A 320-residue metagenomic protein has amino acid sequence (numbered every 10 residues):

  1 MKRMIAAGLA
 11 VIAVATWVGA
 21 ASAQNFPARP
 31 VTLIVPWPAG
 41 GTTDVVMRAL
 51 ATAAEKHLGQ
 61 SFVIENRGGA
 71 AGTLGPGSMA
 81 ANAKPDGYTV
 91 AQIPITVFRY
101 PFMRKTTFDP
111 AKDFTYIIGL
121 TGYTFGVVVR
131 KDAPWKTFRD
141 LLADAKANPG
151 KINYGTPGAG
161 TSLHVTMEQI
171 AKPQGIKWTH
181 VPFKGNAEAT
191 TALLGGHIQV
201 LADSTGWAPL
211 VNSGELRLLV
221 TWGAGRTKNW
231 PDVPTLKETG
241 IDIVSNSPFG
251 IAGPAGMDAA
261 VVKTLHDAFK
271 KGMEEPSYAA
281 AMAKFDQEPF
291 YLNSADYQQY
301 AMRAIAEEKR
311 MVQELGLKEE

Functional and structural regions predicted by a protein language model:
M1-M4, E238: Positively charged n-region of N-terminal signal peptides that target proteins for export
G8-W17: Bacterial N-terminal signal peptides
W17-A23: Sec/Tat signal peptide C-region and signal peptidase I cleavage site
A23-D113, K151-N153, K172-A202, L210 (+2 more regions): N-terminal (or domain-start) structured segment
A28-P30, K172-I176, A259-E320: An extracytoplasmic/periplasmic, membrane-proximal ligand-sensing/linker region
A81-T89, P101-E188, L236-I241, N246-A281: Hinge/capping helix and adjacent helix->loop/strand transition within the periplasmic-binding protein
P94-I95, K131, S204-G206, G223 (+1 more regions): Short secondary-structure boundary segments
D109-G119, K177-V181, Q199, A208-V244 (+1 more regions): Short beta-strand->loop
